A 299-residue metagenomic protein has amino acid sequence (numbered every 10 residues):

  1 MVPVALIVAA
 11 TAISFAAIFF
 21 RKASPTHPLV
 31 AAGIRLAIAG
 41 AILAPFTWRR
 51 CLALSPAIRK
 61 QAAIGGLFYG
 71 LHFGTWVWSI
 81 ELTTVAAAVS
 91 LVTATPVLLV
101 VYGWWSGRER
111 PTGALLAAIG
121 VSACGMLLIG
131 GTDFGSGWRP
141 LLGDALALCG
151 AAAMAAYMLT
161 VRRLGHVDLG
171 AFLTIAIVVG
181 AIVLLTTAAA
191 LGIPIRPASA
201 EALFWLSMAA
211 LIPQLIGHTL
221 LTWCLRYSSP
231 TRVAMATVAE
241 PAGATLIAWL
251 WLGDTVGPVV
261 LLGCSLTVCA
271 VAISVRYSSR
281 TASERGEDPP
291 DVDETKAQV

Functional and structural regions predicted by a protein language model:
M1-A9, R50-V77, I119, L142-G150 (+3 more regions): Loop-to-transmembrane-helix transition segments
M1-G33, I64-L67, L71, T75 (+4 more regions): Glycine-/small-residue-enriched transmembrane alpha-helix faces in small-molecule transporters and effluxers
M1-V4, L36, G131-T132, A202 (+1 more regions): C-terminal-most transmembrane helix of multi-pass membrane proteins
A12-F15, W48-V92, V100-Y102, L128 (+1 more regions): Specific transmembrane alpha-helical segments of multi-pass solute transporters/efflux pumps, especially DMT/EamA
P25-L71, L98-Y102, A152-Y157, T174-G192 (+3 more regions): Transmembrane alpha-helices of multi-pass small-molecule transport proteins
V30-A41, F68-Y69, V77-R110, G150 (+1 more regions): Specific alpha-helical transmembrane segments that line the substrate/conduction pathway and gating interfaces
I34, A88-A94, T160-A181, Q214-L250: Helix-helix packing/entry segments at the starts of transmembrane helices
L43, A63, Y69, Y102 (+5 more regions): Hydrophobic transmembrane alpha-helices of multi-pass small-molecule transport proteins
